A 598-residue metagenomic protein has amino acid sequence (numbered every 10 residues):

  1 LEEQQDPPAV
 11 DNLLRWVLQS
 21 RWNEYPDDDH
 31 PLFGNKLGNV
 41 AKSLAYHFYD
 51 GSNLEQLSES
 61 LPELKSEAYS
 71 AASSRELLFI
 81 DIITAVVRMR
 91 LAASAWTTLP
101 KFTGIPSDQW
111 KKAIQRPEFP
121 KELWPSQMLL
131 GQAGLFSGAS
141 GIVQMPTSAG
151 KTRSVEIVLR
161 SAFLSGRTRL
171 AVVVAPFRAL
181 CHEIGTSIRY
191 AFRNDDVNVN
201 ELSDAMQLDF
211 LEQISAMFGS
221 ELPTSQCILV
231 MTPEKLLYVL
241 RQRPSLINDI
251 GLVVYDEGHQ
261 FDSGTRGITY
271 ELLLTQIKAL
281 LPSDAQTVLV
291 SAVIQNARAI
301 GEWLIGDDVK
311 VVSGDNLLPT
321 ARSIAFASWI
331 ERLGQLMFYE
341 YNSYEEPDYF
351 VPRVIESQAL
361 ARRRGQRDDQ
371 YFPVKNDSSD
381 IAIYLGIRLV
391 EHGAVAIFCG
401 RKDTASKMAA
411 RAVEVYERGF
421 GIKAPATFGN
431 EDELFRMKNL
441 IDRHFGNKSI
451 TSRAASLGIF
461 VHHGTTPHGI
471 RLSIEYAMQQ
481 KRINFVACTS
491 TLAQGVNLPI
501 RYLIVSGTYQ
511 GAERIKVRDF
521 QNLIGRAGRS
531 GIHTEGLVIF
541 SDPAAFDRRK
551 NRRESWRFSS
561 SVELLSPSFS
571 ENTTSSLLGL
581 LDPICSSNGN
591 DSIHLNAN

Functional and structural regions predicted by a protein language model:
L1-Q109: N-terminal accessory nucleic-acid engagement/regulatory domains that precede and modulate ATP-driven motor cores
P100-A113, K121, P125-S126, L130 (+5 more regions): Conserved C-terminal RecA-like helicase domain
Q132-A139, A149-R167, S187-R189, L272-A279: Walker A/P-loop NTP-binding motif
V143-A149, E257-F261, T275-W303, G314: Conserved helicase ATPase motor motifs in RecA-like P-loop NTPase domains
F210-Q213, T287-R411: Conserved interdomain linker/interface between the two RecA-like ATPase lobes of SF2 helicase motors
L229, P233-L237, R243-T287: SF2 helicase catalytic motif II
D284, L498, Y502, Y509-F558: Conserved segment of the helicase C-terminal RecA-like domain
E554-N598: Long, largely alpha-helical accessory region at the distal end of helicase-like NTP-driven motors
